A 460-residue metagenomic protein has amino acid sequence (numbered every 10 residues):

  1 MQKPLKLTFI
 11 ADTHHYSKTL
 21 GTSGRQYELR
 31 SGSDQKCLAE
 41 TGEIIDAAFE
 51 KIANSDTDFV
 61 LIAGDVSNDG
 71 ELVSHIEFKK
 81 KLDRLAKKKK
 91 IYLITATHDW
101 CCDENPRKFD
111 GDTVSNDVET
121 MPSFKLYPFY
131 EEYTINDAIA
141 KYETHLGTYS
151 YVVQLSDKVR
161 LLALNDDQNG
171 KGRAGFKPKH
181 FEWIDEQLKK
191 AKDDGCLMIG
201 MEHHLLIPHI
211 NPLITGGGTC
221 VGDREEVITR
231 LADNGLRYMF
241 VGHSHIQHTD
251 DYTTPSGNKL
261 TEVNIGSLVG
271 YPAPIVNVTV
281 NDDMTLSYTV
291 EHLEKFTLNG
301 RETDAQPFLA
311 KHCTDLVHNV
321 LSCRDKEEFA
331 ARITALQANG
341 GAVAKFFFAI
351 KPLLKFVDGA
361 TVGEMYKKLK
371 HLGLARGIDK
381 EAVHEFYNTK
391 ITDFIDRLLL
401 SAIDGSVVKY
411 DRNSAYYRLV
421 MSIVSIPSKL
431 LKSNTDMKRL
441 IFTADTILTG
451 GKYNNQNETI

Functional and structural regions predicted by a protein language model:
M1-H75: N-terminal active-site segment of His-dependent metallophosphoesterases
M1-Q2, L298-I460: Non-catalytic terminal accessory segments
F9-A11, F59-D65, K90-T97, I199-H203 (+2 more regions): Active-site neighborhood of phospho(di)ester-bond hydrolases with catalytic His/Asp-centered motifs
A11-E43, R107-G111, G170-F176, P212-G216 (+4 more regions): Acidic/histidine-rich helix-loop elements that form or flank divalent-metal/phosphate-binding sites at the catalytic
Y16-T19, N68-E71, T97-N105, N169-G172 (+3 more regions): Active-site environment of divalent metal-dependent phosphoester hydrolases
S33-D34, Q168-E182, A191-Y238: Active-site-proximal segments of metal-dependent phosphoesterases and phosphodiesterases across multiple
E77-E182, S256, N277, L286: Extended active-site neighborhood of metal-dependent phosphoesterases/phosphodiesterases
G216-E294: Conserved beta-sheet core of the metallophosphoesterase superfamily
